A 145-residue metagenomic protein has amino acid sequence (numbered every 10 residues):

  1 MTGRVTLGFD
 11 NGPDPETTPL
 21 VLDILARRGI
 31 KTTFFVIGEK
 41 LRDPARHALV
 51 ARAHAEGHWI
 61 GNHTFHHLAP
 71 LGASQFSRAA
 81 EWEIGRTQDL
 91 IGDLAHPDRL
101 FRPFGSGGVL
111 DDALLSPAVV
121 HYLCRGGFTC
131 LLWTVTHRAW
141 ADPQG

Functional and structural regions predicted by a protein language model:
M1-A79, E83-D98: Active-site beta->alpha N-cap acidic-glycine motif
R42-P44, F65-G145: Catalytic domains of cell-wall/extracellular-matrix polysaccharide-remodeling enzymes, centered on de-N-acetylation
